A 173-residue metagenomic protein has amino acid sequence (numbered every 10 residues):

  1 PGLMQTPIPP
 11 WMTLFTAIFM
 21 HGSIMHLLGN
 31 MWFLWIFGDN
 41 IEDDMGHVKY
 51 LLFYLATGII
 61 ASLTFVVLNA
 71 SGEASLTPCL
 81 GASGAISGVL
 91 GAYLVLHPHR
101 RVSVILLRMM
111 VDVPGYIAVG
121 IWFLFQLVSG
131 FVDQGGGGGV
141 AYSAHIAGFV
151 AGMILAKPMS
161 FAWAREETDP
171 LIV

Functional and structural regions predicted by a protein language model:
P1-V173: A detector for small-residue-rich transmembrane helices and their helix-helix packing motifs
